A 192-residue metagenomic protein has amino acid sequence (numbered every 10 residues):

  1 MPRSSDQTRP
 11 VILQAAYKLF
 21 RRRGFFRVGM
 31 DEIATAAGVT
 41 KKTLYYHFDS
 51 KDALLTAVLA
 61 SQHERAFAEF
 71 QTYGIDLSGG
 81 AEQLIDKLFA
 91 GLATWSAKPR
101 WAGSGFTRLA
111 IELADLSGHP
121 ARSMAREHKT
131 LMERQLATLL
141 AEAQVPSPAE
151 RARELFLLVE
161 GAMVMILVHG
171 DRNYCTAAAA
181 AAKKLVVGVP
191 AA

Functional and structural regions predicted by a protein language model:
M1-R23, R27-A36, D52-T56: Basic, helix-initiating cap at the start of DNA-binding domains
S5, L13, L59, H63 (+2 more regions): Amphipathic, non-transmembrane alpha-helical scaffold segments
A37-F48: Short hydrophobic/aromatic patch on the recognition helix
K51, Q62-A66, L77, A81 (+3 more regions): Hydrophobic/aromatic residues within well-ordered alpha-helical segments
L55-Q62, E69: Alpha-helical DNA-contacting segments of helix-turn-helix folds
A57, Q71-P99, A152-L155: Hydrophobic alpha-helical connector segments
A97-H119: Amphipathic alpha-helical segments used for helix-helix packing
G118-E127, A141-A192: Hydrophobic/aromatic-rich alpha-helical bundle segments in the mid-to-C-terminal region
